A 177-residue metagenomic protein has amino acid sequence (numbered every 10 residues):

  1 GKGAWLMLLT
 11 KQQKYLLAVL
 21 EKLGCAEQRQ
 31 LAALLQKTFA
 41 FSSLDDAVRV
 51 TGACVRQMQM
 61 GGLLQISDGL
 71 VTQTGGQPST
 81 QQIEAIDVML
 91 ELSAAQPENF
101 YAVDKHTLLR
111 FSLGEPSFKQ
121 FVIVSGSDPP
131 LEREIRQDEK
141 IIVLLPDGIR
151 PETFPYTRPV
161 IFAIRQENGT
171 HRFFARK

Functional and structural regions predicted by a protein language model:
G1-G76: Nuclease-adjacent, charged terminal/linker segments that flank catalytic cores
G3-W5, L63, P116, R150 (+1 more regions): Compositionally biased, intrinsically disordered low-complexity regions
V19-L20, R29-Q30, Q57-F121, G126-E132: Nucleic-acid-binding surface
P116-I123, Q137-P146, P159-F162: Hydrophobic beta-strand segments of well-ordered beta-sheets in folded domains
S127-D128, L145-P151: Short, polar loop motifs at secondary-structure junctions
P130-R136, T153-P155: A short acidic, amphipathic alpha-helical/loop segment
G148-K177: Domain-level recognition of nuclease-like catalytic cores that cleave nucleotide substrates
